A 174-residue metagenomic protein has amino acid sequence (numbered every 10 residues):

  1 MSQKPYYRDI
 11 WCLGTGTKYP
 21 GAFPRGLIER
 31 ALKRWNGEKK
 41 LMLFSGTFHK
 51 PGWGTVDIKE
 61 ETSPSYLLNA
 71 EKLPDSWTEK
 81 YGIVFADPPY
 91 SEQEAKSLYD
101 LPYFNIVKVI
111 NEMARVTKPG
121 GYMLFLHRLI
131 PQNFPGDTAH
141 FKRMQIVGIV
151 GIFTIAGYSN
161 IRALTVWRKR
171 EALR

Functional and structural regions predicted by a protein language model:
M1-W53, G157-N160: S-adenosyl-L-methionine
M42-L73: Class I SAM-dependent methyltransferase SAM/SAH-binding core
G46, Y90-S91, L129-N133: Short "lid" loop at the C-terminus of a central beta-strand within the Rossmann-like core of SAM-dependent
E71-A86, E92: A short acidic, Gly/Pro-enriched loop at the edge of an enzyme's catalytic core that lines a small-molecule cofactor
E79, P119-G120: Beta-strand-connecting loops/turns
D100-P119: A short glycine-rich, Lys/Arg-flanked "PGG" loop and its adjoining helix->strand segment in the class I
G120-R128: Conserved beta-strand signature within the Rossmann-like core of class I S-adenosyl-L-methionine
L129-R174: Class I S-adenosyl-L-methionine
